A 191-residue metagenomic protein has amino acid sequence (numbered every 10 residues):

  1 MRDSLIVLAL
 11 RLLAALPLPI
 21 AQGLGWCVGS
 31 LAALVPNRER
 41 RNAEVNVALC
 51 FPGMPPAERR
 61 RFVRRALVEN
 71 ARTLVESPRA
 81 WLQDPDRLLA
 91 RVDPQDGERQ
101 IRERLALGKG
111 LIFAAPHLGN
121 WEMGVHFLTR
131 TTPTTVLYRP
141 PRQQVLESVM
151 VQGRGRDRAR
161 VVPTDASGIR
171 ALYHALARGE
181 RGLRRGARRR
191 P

Functional and structural regions predicted by a protein language model:
M1-A115, E147-V151, R156-A159: Membrane-anchoring hydrophobic helices of lipid-metabolizing enzymes
W81-P191: Soluble catalytic domains of membrane acyltransferases
